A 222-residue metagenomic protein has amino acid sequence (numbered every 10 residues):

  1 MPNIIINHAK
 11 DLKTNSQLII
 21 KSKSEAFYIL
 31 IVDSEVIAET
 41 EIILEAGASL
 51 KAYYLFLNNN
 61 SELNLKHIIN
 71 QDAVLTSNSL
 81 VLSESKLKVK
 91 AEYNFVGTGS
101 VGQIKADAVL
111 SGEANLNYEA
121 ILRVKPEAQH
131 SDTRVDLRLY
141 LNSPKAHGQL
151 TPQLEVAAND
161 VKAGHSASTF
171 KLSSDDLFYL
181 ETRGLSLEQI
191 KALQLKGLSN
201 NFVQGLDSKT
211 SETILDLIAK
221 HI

Functional and structural regions predicted by a protein language model:
P2-F178, T182-L185, N201, K209-I222: Conserved beta-strand/loop scaffold segments within soluble protein domains that form the structured core and edges
L185-K191: Short, well-structured beta-strand/strand-turn elements
A192-N200: Small/polar glycine-rich anion-binding or flexible loop at a beta-alpha turn
